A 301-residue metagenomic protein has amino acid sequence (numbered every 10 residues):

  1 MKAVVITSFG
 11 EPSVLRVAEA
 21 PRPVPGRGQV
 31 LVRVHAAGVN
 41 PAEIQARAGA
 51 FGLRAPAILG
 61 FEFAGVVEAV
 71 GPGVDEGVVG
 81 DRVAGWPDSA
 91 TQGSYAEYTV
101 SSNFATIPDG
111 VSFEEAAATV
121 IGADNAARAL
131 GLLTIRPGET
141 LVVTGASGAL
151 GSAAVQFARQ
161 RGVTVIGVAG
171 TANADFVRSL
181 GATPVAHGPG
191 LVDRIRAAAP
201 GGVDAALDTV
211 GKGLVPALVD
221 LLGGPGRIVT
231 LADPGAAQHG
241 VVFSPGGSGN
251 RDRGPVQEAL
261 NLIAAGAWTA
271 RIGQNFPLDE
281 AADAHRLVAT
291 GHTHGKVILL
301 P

Functional and structural regions predicted by a protein language model:
P21-G38, R47-D88: Glycine-rich beta-strand-centered segment in the early N-terminal region that forms part of a ligand/cofactor-binding
A36, D81-R82, Y98, T140 (+3 more regions): Residue-level marker of beta-strand positions
Q45, E76, V83-G145: NAD(P)H dinucleotide-binding glycine-rich loop of Rossmann-like/cofactor-binding domains, especially the beta1-alpha1
G71-G73, G167-F176, V210-V215: Short glycine/proline-centered loop/turn elements that form peptide/ligand docking sites
V78, T119-G188: Mid-domain Rossmann-like dinucleotide-binding core that forms the NAD(H)/NADP(H) cofactor-binding site
G190-G201: Short amphipathic alpha-helix with an adjacent loop that forms part of the alpha/beta core around
T209-R271, N275-L278, P301: Glycine-rich phosphate-binding loop and adjacent beta-alpha segment of Rossmann(oid) nucleotide-cofactor-binding
T269-R271, H285-P301: C-terminal capping/lid region of NAD(P)-dependent oxidoreductase domains
